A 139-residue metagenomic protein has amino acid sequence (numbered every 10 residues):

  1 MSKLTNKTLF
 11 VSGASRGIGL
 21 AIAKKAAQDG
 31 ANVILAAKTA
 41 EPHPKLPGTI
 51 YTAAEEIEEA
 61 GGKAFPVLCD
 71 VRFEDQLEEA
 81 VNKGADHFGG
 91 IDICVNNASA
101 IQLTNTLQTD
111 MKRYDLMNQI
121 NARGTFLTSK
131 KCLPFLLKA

Functional and structural regions predicted by a protein language model:
S2-F88, Q102, K112: Short-chain dehydrogenase/reductase
D92-I93, D115: Conserved catalytic-site loops of classical short-chain dehydrogenases/reductases
N105-T106, D110-L116: Substrate-binding pocket helix/loop in short-chain dehydrogenase/reductase
S129-K130: A short, exposed helix-loop element centered on a Lys and neighboring polar residues
L136-A139: Helix-to-beta-strand junctions that scaffold the AdoMet/dcAdoMet cofactor pocket in Class I SAM-dependent enzymes
